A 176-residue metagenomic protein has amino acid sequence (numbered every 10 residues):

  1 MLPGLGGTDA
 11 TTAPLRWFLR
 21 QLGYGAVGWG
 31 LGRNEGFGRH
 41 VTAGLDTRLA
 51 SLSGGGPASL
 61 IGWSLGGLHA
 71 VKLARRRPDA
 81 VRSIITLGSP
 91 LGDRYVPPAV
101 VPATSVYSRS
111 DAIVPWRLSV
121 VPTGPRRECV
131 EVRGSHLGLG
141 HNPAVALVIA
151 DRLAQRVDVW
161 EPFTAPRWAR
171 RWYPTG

Functional and structural regions predicted by a protein language model:
M1-A10, P14, F18-V106: Serine-dependent carboxylesterase/thioesterase catalytic core of lipase-like alpha/beta-hydrolase/SGNH enzymes
V101-G176: C-terminal catalytic-base region of ester-bond hydrolases, centering on the histidine of the charge-relay
